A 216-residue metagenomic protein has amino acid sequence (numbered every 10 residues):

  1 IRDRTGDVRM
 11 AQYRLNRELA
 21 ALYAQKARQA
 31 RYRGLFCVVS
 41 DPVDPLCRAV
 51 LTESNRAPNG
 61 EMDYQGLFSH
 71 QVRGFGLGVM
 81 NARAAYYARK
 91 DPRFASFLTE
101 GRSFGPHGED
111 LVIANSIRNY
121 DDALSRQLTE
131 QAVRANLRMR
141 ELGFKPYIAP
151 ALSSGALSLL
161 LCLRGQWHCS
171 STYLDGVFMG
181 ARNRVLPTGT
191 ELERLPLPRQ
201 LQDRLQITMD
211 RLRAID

Functional and structural regions predicted by a protein language model:
I1-L35: Rossmann-like NAD(P)-binding element
R4, P45-L46, P146: Short, solvent-exposed loop/turn segments at secondary-structure junctions
Y13, F36, S40, P146: Short, charged/polar micro-motifs that form catalytic or ligand-binding hotspots
R14-E18, L22, P45, A151-S158 (+1 more regions): Conserved active-site and cofactor/substrate-binding residues in soluble primary-metabolism enzymes
Y23-A27, M62-D63, T129-N136: Short amphipathic alpha-helical segments, especially helix-boundary/capping motifs
Y23-R31, V50-P58, A156-L163, L212 (+1 more regions): Hydrophobic, Leu/Ile/Phe/Ala-enriched alpha-helical segments that form helix-helix packing faces
L35-N115: Rossmann-like dinucleotide-binding core of oxidoreductases
Y87-D216: Long, compositionally biased stretches enriched for glycine and/or charged residues
